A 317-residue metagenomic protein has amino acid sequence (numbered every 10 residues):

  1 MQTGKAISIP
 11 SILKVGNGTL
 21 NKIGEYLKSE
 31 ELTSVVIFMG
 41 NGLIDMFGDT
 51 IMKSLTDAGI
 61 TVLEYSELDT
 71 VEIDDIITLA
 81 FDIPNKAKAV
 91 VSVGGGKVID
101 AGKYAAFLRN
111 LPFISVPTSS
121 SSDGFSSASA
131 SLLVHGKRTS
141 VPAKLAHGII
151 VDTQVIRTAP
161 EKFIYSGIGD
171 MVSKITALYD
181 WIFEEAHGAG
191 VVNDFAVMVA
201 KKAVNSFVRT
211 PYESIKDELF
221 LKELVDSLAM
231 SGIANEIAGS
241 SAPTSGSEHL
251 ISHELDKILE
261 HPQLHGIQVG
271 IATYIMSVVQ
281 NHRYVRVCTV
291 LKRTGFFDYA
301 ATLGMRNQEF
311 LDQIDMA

Functional and structural regions predicted by a protein language model:
M1-A89: ATP/NTP phosphate-donor binding region
K5-I7, E30, D82-N85, A106 (+7 more regions): Solvent-exposed alpha-helices and their adjacent loops that cap or buttress functional pockets in soluble metabolic
I44-F47, K97-K103, S122-F125, T244 (+1 more regions): Short glycine/serine/threonine-rich phosphate/pyrophosphate-binding segments that cradle anionic phosphate groups
I83-A105, R109-S120: A short, small-residue-rich loop immediately preceding and capping a beta-strand
F107-A203: A glycine/threonine-rich phosphate-anchoring loop and its flanking beta-alpha core in nucleotide/phosphate-binding
F195-M305: Active-site segments that bind and position negatively charged phosphate/pyrophosphate groups
N307-A317: Internal helix-turn-beta structural module
